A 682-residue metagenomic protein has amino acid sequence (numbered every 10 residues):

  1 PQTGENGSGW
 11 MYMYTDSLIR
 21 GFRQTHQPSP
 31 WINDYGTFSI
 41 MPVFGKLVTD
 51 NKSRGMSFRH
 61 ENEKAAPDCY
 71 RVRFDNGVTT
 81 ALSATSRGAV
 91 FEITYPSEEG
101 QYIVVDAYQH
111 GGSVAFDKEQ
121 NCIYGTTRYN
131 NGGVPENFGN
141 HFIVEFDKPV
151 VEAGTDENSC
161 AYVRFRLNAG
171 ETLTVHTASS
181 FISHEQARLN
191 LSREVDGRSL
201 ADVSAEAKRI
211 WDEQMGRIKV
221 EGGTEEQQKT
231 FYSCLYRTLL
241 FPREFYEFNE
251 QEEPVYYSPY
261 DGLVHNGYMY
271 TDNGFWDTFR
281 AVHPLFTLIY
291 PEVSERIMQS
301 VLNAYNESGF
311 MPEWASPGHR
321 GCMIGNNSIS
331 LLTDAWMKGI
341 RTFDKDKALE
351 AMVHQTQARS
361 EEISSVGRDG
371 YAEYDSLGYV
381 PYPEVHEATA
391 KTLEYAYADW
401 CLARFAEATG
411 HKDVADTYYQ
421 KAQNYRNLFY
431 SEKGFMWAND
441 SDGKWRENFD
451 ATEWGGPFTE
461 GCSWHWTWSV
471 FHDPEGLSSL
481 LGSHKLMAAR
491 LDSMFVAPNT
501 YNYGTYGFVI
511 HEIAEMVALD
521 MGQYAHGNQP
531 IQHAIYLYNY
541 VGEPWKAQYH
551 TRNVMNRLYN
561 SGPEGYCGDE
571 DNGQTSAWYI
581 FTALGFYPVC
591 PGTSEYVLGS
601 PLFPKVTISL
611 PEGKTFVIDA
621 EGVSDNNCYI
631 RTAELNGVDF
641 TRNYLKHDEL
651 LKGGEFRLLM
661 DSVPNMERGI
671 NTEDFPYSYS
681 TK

Functional and structural regions predicted by a protein language model:
P1-S330, W336-L393, C401-N427, K433-M436 (+7 more regions): Accessory carbohydrate-recognition regions in carbohydrate-active enzymes
A398: ATP-dependent phospho-/nucleotidyl transfer catalytic cores
Y629: Extracellular attachment/recognition segments
